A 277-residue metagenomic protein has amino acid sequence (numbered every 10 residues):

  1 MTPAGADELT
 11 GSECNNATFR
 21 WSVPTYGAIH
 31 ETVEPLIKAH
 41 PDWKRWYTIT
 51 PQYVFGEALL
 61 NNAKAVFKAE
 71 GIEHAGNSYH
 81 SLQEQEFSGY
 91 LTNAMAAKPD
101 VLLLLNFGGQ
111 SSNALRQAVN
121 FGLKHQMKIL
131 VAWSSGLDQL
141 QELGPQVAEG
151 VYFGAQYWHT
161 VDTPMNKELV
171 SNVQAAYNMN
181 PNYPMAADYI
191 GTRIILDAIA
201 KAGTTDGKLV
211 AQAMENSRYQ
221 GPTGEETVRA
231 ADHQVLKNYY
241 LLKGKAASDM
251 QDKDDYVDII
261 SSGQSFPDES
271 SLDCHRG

Functional and structural regions predicted by a protein language model:
M1-N77, Q126-G150: Extracytoplasmic ligand/sensor domains, especially the bilobed periplasmic-binding protein
A4-L9, T25-G27, Q52-G56, H80-Q85 (+5 more regions): Solvent-exposed loop/turn segments at secondary-structure junctions within structured extracellular/periplasmic domains
A28-T32, E57, Y79-N93, P164-M165: Structural motif
I37-D42, K64-I72, T92-P99, V119-L123 (+3 more regions): Sec-exported extracytoplasmic/periplasmic mature domains
P99-F121: Hydrophobic alpha-helical
G108-N113, W158-Y219: Extracellular/periplasmic ligand-binding modules, especially the Venus flytrap/periplasmic-binding
R218-G277: Solvent-exposed, acidic/polar segments of extracytosolic/periplasmic ligand-binding ectodomains
